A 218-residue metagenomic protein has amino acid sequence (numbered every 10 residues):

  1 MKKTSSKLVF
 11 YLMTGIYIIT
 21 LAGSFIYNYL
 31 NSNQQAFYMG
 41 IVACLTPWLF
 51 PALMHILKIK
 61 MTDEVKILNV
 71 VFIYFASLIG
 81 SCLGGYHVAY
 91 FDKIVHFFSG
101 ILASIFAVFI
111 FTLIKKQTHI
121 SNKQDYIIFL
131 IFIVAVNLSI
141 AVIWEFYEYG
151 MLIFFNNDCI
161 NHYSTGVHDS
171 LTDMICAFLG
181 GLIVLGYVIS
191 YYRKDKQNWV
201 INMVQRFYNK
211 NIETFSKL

Functional and structural regions predicted by a protein language model:
M1-I16: N-terminal membrane topogenic signal
K2-T4, N31-Q34, L53-V65, T118-Q124: Membrane-interface helix-boundary motifs at transmembrane edges
N28-Q35, I56-I59, C82-F91: Membrane-interface helix caps and helix-loop-helix hairpins in membrane proteins
P47, P51, F72-S77, V108 (+2 more regions): Alpha-helical transmembrane segments of multi-pass membrane proteins
K60-F72, K93-F98: Cytoplasmic-side transmembrane-helix entry/capping segments in multi-pass membrane proteins
S81-I133, Y149: Membrane-proximal helix-loop-helix units in multi-pass membrane proteins
L83, Y90-D92, L138-L182, G186: Interfacial helix-loop-helix junctions of multi-pass membrane proteins
Q197-L218: Short, highly charged, low-complexity non-transmembrane loops/tails of multi-pass membrane proteins
